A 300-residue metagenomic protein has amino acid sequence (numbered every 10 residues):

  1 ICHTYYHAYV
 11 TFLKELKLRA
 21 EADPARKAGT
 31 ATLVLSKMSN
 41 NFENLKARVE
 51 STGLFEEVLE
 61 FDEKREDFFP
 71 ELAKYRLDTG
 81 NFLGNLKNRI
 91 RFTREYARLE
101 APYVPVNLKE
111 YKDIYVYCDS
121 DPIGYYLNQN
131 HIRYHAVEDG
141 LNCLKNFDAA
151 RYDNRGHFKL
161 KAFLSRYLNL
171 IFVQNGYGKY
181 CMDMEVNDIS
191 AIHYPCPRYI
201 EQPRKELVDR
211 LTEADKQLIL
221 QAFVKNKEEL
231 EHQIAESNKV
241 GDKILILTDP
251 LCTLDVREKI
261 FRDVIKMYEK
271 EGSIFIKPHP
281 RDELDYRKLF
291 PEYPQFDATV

Functional and structural regions predicted by a protein language model:
I1-G176: Active-site and donor-binding regions of nucleotide-sugar-utilizing enzymes
T11-L18, L33, R287-K288, E292-V300: Long alpha-helical, hydrophobic tracts
F12, E258-K266, A298-V300: A short, acidic, amphipathic alpha-helical segment used as a generic capping/interface helix at domain edges
K27-G29, K109-K112, I234-L245, K270-G272: A short, charged/proline- and glycine-enriched loop that marks the coil->beta-strand transition at the N-terminal
K37, G140, D249-C252, P280: Residue-level signal for short, function-critical loop segments
N146, R151-K243: A nucleotide-sugar donor-handling region in carbohydrate enzymes
I246-K259: Alpha-helical transmembrane segments and terminal signal-anchor/GPI-anchor hydrophobic tails, characterized by long
T248, E269-T299: Catalytic donor nucleotide-activated moiety binding site of glycosyltransferases and closely related
